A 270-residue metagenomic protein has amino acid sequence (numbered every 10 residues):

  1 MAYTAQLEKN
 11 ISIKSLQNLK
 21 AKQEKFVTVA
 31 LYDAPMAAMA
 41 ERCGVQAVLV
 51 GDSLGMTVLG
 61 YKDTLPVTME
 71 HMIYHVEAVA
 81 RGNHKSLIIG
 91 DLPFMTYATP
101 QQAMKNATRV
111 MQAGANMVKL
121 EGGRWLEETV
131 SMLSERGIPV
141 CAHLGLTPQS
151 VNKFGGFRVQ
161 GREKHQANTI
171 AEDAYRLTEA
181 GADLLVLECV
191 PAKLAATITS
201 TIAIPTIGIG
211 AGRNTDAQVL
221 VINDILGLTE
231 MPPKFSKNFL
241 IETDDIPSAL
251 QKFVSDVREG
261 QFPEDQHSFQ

Functional and structural regions predicted by a protein language model:
A2-L240, D244-Q270: Alpha/beta enzyme core
